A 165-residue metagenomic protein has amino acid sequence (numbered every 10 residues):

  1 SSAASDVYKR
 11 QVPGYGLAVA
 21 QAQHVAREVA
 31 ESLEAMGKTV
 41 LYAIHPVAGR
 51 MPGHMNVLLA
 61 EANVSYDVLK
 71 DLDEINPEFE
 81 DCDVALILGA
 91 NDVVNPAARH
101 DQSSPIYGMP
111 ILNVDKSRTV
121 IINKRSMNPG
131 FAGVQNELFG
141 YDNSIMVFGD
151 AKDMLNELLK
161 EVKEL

Functional and structural regions predicted by a protein language model:
S1-Y8: Short, small-residue-biased leader/transition segments that mark boundaries at the very start of proteins
V12-E34, K38-A48, M55-N56: Transmembrane helical segments that form the transport core of multi-pass membrane transport proteins
Y15-L17, A90-V93, S126-N128: Short glycine-rich anion-binding loops that position phosphate/pyrophosphate groups of nucleotides and phosphorylated
V19-A20, S65, M146: Metallocofactor- and cofactor-centric catalytic cores in central/energy metabolism, strongly enriched
H24-A35, V57-A60, D101-P105, N136-G140 (+1 more regions): Short, solvent-exposed amphipathic alpha-helical segments in soluble enzyme and RNA/protein-processing domains
V29-L33, V93-I122: A short, gly/pro- and small-residue-rich
T39-Y107: Active-site rim loops that border cofactor/substrate pockets in soluble metabolic enzymes
D73-E78, V84, A98-R99, N113-L165: C-terminal functional extensions of proteins
